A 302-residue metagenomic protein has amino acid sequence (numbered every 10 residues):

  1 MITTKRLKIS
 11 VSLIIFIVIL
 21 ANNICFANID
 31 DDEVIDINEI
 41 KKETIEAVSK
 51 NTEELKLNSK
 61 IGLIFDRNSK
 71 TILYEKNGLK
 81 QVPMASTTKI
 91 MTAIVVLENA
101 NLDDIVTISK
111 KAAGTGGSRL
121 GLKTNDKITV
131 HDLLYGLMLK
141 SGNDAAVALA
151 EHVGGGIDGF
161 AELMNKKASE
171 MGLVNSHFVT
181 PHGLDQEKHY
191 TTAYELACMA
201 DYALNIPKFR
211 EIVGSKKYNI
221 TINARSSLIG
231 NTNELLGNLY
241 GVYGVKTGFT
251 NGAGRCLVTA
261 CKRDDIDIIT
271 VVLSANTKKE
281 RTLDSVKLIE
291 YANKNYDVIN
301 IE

Functional and structural regions predicted by a protein language model:
I2, A27-Y194, C198-P207: Active-site-adjacent loops and short helices of periplasmic peptidoglycan-processing enzymes
I2, I17, P83, V272-A275: A general, composition-driven signal for non-globular sequence regions
I2-A27: Sec-dependent N-terminal signal peptides of Gram-positive bacterial secreted proteins and lipoproteins
T4-K5, N23, L173-V174, D185-E302: Domain-terminus/edge residues, biased toward the C-terminal soluble/receptor-binding domains of extracytoplasmic
F16-V18, S69, A113, I268 (+1 more regions): Generic "edge-of-domain/loop-turn" microfeature
I17-L20, N101, Y296: Hydrophobic alpha-helical membrane context
